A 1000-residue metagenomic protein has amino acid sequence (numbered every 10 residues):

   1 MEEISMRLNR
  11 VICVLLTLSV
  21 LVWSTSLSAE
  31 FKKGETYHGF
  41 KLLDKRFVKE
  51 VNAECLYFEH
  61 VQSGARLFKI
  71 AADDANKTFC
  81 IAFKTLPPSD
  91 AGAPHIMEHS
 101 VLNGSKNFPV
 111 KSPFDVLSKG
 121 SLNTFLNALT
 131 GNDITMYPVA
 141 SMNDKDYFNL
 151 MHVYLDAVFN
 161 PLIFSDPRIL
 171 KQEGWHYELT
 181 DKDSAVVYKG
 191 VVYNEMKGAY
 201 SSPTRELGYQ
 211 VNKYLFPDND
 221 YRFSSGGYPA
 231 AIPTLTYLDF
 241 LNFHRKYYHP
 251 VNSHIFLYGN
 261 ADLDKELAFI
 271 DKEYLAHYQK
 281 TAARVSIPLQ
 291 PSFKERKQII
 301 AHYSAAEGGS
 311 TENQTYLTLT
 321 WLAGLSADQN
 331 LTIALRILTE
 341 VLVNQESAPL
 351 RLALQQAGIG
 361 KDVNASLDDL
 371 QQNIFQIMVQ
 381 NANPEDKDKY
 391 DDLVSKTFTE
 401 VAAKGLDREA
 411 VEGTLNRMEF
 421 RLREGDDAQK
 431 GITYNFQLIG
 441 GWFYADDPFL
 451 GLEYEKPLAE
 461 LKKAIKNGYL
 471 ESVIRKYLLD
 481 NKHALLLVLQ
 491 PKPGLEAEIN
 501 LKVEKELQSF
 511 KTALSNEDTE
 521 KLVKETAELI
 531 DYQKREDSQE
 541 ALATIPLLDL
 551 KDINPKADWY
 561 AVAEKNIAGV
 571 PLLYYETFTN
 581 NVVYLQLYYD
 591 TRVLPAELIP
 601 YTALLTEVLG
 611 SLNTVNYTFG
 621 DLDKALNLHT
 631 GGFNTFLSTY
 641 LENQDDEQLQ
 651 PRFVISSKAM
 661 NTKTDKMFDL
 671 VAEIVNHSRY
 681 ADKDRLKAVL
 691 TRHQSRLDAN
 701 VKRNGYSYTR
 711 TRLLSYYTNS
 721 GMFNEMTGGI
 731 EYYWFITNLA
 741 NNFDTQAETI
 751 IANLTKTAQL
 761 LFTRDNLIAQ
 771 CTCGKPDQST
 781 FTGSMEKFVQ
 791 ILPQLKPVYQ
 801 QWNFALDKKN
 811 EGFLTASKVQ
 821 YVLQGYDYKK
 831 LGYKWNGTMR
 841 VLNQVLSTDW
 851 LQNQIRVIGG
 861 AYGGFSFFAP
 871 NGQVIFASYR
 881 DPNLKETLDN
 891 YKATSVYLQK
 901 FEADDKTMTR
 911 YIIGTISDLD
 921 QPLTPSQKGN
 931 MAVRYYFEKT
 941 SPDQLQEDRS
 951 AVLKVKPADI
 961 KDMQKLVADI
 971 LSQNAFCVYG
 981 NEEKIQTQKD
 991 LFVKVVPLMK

Functional and structural regions predicted by a protein language model:
E3-L15: Bacterial N-terminal signal peptides that target proteins for export
C13-W23: Bacterial N-terminal signal peptides
S24-A29: Boundary at the C-terminal end of the N-terminal hydrophobic targeting segment
E30-T78: Non-catalytic terminal extensions that flank enzyme cores
A71-D73, C80-A82, Y193, K197-S201 (+10 more regions): His/Glu-based metal-binding/catalytic segments typifying zinc-dependent metallopeptidases
D74-L86, P94, S112-N160, D166-L179 (+13 more regions): M16 family metallopeptidases and their MPP-like homologs
D181-P250, F256-Y274, Y278-A305, T311-N313: Hydrophobic, small-residue-rich alpha-helical packing segments that form membrane-like cores
K189, L238-E273, G728, I750-M785 (+1 more regions): Non-catalytic, conformational "gating/processing" segments within enzyme and secreted inhibitor domains
